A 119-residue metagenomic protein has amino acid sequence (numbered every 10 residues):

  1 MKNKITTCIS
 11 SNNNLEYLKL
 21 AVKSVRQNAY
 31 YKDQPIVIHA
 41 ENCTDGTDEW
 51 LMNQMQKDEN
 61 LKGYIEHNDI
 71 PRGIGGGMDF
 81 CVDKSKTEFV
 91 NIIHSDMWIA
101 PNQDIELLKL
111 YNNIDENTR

Functional and structural regions predicted by a protein language model:
K4-T6, P35: Cell-envelope/extracellular polymer assembly enzymes that use nucleotide-activated donors
K23-D33: Short, acidic, metal-binding catalytic loop of nucleotide-sugar glycosyltransferases
A40-E49: A conserved acidic beta->alpha catalytic loop
M52-R72: Conserved donor nucleotide-binding strand/loop of the catalytic core
N68-S85: Glycine-rich, basic loop-to-helix element that forms the pyrophosphate-binding segment of sugar-nucleotide handling
V90: Short aromatic/hydrophobic "clamp" motif used to bind/position activated sugar donors
H94-W98: The conserved acidic donor/metal-binding loop of glycosyltransferases
N102-R119: Conserved donor NDP-sugar-binding/catalytic core segment of glycosyltransferases
